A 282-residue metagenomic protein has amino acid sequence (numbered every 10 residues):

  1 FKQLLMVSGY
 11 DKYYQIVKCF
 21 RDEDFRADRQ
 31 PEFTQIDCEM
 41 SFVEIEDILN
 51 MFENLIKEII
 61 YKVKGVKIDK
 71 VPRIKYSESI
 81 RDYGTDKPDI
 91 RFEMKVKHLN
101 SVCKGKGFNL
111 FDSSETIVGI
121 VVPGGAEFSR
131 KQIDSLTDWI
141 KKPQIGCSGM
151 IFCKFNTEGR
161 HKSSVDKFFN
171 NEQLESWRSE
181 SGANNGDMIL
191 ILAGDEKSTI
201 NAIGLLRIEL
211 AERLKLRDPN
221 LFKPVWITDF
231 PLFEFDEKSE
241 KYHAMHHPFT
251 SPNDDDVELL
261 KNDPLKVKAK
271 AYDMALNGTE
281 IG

Functional and structural regions predicted by a protein language model:
F1-G282: Class II aminoacyl-tRNA synthetase catalytic cores and aaRS-like
